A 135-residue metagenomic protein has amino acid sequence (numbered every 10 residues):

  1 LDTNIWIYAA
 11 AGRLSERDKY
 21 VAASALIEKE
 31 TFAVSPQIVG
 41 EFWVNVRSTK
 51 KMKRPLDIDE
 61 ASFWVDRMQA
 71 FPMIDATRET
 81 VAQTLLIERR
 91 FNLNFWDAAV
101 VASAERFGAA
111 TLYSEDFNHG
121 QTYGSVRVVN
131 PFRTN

Functional and structural regions predicted by a protein language model:
L1-V34, T49-D59: Short, well-structured N-terminal submotif of metal-dependent ribonuclease cores
N4, E41-W43: Amphipathic alpha-helical repeat scaffolds of TPR domains
I38-V39, E60, T80, V100: Short, conserved alpha-helical segments within structured domains
W43-P72: Active-site-proximal, substrate-binding regions of enzyme catalytic domains and RNA-binding/basic surfaces
A70-L112: Active-site neighborhoods of divalent-metal-dependent phosphate/nucleic-acid chemistry enzymes
V101-N135: Acidic, PIN/NYN-like endoribonuclease modules and their adjacent C-terminal/linker elements
